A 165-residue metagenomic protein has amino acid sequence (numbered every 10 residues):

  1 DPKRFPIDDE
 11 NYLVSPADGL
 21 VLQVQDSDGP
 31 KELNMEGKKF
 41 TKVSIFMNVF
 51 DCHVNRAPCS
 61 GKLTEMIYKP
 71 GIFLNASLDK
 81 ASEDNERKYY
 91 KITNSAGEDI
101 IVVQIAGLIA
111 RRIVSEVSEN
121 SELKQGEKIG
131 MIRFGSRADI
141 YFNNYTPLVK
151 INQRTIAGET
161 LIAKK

Functional and structural regions predicted by a protein language model:
D1-K165: Contiguous, well-folded functional domains in the mature portion of proteins
